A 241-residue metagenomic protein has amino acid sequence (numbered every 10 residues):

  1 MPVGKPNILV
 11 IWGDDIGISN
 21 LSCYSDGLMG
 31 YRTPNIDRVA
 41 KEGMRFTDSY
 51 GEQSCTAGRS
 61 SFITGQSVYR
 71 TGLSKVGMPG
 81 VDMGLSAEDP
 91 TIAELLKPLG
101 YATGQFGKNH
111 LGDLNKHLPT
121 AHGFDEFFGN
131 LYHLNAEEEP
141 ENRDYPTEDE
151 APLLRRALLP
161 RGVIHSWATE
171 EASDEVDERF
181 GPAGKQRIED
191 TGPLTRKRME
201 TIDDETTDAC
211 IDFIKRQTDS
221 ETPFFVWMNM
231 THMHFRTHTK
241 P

Functional and structural regions predicted by a protein language model:
M1-P241: Formylglycine-dependent sulfatase
